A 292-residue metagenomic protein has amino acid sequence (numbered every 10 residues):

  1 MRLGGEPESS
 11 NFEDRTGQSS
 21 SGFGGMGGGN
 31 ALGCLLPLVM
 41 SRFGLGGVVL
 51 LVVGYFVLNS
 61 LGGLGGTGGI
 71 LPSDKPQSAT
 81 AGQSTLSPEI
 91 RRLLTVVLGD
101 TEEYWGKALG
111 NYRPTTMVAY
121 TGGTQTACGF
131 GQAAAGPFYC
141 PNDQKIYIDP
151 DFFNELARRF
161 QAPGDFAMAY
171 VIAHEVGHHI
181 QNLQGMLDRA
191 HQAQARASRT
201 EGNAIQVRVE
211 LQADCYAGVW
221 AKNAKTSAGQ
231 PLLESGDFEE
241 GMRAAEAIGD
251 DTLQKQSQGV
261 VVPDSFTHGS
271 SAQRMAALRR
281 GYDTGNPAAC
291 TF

Functional and structural regions predicted by a protein language model:
M1-A81: Long amphipathic alpha-helical segments used for membrane anchoring, targeting, substrate engagement, or oligomerization
M1-G22, R199-A228: Post-HExxH zinc-binding segment in Zn-dependent metallohydrolases
P88, R92-M117, A204, R208-L253: Short helix/loop segments within enzyme catalytic domains that coordinate or immediately flank catalytic cofactors
W105, I148, A167-L183, A213-D214 (+1 more regions): Active-site recognition of the HExxH zinc-binding catalytic motif
G123-D149: Catalytic zinc-binding patch centered on the HExxH motif and its immediate surroundings that defines zinc-dependent
F152-Y170, E201-V207: Short pre-active-site segment immediately N-terminal to the catalytic Zn-binding motif
V176-H191, K225: Catalytic Zn2+-binding segment of zinc metalloproteases
I248-F292: Pan-zinc metallopeptidase signature
